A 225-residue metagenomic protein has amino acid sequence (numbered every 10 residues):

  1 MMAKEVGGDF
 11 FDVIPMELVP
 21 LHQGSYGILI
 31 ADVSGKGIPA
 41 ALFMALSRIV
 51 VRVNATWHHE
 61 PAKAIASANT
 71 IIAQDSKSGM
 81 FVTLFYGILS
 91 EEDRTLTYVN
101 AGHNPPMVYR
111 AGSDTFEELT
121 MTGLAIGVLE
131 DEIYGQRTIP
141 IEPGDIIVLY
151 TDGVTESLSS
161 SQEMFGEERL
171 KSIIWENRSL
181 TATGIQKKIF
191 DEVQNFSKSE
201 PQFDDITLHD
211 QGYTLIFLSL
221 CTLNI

Functional and structural regions predicted by a protein language model:
M1-V148, N195-L215: … and, occasionally, acidic/histidine-rich disordered N-termini of signaling adaptors
F85, R137-L149, V154-C221, I225: C-terminal catalytic subdomain
